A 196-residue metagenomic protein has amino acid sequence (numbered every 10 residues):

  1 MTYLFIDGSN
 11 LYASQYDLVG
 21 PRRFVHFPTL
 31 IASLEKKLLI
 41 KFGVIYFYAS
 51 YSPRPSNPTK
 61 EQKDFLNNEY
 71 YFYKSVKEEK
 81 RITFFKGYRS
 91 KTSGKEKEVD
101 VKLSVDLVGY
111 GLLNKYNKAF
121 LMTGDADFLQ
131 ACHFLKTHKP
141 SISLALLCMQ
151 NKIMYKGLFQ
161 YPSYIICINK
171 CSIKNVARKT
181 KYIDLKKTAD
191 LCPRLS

Functional and structural regions predicted by a protein language model:
M1-K95, S143, M149: Domain-level signal for Mg2+-assisted phosphodiester chemistry and nucleotide/NA-binding surfaces in nucleic-acid
K74-S196: Nuclease catalytic cores that cleave nucleic-acid phosphodiester bonds, predominantly acidic two-metal-ion
